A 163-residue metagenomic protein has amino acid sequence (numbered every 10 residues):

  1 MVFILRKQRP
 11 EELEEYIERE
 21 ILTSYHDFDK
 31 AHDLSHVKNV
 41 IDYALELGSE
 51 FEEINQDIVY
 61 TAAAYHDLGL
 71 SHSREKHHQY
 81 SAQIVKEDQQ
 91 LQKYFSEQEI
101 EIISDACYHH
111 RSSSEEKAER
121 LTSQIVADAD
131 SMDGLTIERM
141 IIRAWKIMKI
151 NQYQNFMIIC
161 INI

Functional and structural regions predicted by a protein language model:
V2-E12, Y25-E52, Y65, S112-I163: Divalent metal-dependent phosphate-bond-processing catalytic cores, especially two-metal-ion Mg2+/Mn2+ enzymes that act
L13-E18: Flexible internal linker/loop segments at domain or repeat junctions
I21-F28, G48, D67-H72, Q89 (+2 more regions): Short amphipathic alpha-helical interaction patches enriched in hydrophobic/aromatic residues with interspersed Lys/Arg
V40-I41, L45, K76-L91: An active-site-proximal "capping" alpha-helix that borders the catalytic cofactor pocket
F51-E53, Y94-F95: Flexible helix-coil transition and linker loops at the boundaries of alpha-helical arrays
I54-S73, H77, S81, I102-R111 (+1 more regions): His-Asp-centered metal-binding catalytic motifs of divalent-metal-dependent phosphohydrolases/nucleases
A82-E119: Hydrophobic, well-structured mid-protein blocks that either form specific transmembrane helices
